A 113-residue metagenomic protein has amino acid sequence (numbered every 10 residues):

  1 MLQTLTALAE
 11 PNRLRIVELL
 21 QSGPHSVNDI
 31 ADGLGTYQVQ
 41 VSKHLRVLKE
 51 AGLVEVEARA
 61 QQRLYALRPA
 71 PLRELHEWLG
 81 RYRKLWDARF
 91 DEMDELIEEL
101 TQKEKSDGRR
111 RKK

Functional and structural regions predicted by a protein language model:
M1-L8, R81: Short amphipathic alpha-helical boundary/capping segments
L2, E10, L19-Q21: A generic "structured core" feature
A7-E10, V56-A58, P69: Conserved strand-loop elements at the edges of beta-sheets that form or border functional pockets
L14-R15: Pre-recognition alpha-helix immediately N-terminal to the DNA-recognition helix within helix-turn-helix or winged-helix
E18-G33, Q38, E50-E55, A70-K113: C-terminal regulatory/oligomerization modules of transcriptional regulators
L45-R46: Short, hydrophobic-biased segments on the C-terminal half of alpha helices that form "recognition helices"
A58-L64: Short, Lys/Arg-rich nucleic-acid/phosphate-binding segment
